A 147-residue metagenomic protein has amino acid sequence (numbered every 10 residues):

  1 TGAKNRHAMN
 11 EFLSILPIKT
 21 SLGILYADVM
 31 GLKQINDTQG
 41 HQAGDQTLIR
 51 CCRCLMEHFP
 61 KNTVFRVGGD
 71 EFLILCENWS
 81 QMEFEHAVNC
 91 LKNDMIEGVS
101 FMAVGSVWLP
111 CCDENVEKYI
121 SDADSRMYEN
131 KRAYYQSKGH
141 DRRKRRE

Functional and structural regions predicted by a protein language model:
T1: Acidic carboxylate motifs that coordinate Ca2+ or other divalent cations, activating on Asp/Glu
N5-G23, M30-E57, F65-G69, L73-I74 (+3 more regions): Conserved long alpha-helical elements within nucleotide-processing catalytic cores of c-di-GMP signaling and class III
L16, H58, L91-M95: Hydrophobic helix-cap positions at the C-terminus of alpha-helices in RecA-like/P-loop ATPase nucleotide-binding cores
A27, V107: Cofactor-binding loops of NAD(P)H-dependent oxidoreductases, dominated by short-chain dehydrogenase/reductases
I74-W79, W108-P110: Short beta-strand-to-loop capping motifs
E85-K92, I96, W108-H140: Catalytic-core segments of nucleotide cyclases and related cyclic-nucleotide turnover enzymes
G98-A103: PAS and PAS-like sensory/regulatory domains
